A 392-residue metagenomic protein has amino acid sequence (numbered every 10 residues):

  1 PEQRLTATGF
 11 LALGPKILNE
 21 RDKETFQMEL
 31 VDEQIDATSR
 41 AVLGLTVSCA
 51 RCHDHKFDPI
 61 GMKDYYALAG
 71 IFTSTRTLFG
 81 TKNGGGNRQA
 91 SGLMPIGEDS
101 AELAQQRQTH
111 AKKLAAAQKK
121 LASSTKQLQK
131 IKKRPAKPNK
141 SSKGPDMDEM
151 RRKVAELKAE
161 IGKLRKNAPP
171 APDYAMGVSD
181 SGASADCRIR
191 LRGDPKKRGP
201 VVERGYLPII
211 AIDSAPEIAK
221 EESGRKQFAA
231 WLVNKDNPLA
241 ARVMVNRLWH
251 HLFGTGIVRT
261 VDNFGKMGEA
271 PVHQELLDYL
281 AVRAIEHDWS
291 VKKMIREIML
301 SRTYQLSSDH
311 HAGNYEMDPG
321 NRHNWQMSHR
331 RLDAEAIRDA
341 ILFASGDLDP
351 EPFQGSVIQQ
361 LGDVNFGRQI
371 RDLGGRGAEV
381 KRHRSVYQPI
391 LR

Functional and structural regions predicted by a protein language model:
P1, M28-L30, P59, E102-Y387 (+1 more regions): Primarily short, surface-exposed interaction patches in extracytoplasmic proteins
Q3-A111: Sequence context surrounding c-type heme c attachment/ligation sites in exported
